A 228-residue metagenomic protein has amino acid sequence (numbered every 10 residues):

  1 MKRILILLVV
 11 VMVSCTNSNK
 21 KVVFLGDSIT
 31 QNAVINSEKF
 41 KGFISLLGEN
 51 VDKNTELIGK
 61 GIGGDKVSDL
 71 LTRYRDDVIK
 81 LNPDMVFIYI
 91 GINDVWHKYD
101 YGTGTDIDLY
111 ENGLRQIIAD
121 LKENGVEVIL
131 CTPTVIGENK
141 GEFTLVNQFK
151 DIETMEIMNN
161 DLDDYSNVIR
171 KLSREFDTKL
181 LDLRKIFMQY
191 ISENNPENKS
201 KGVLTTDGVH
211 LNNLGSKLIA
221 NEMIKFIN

Functional and structural regions predicted by a protein language model:
I4-V13: Sec-dependent N-terminal signal peptides
L8, G26, I90: Residues that line or immediately flank small-molecule/substrate-binding pockets and catalytic motifs
V11, I58, I129: Conserved Rossmann-like nucleotide-binding pocket used by diverse enzymes that bind dinucleotide cofactors
C15-G63, V67-D69, R73-N82, N195: Serine-esterase "nucleophile elbow" of acetyl-processing enzymes
N17, L46-K53, L71-N228: Alpha-helical cap/lid subdomain in secreted, periplasmic, or secretory-pathway luminal O-acyl-processing enzymes
